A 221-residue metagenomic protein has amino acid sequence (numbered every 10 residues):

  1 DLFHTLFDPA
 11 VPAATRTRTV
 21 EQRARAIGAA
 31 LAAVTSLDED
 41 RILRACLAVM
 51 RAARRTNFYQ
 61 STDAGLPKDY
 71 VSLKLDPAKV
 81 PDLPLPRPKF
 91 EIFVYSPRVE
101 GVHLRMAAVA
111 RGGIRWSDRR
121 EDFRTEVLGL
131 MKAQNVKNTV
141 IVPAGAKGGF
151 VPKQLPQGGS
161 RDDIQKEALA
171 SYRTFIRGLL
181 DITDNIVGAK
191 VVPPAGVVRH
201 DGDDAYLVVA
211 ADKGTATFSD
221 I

Functional and structural regions predicted by a protein language model:
D1-A210, S219-D220: Extended, well-ordered protein cores
K213: Acidic, glycine-rich active-site loops and adjacent beta-strand->loop/helix elements that engage anionic groups
